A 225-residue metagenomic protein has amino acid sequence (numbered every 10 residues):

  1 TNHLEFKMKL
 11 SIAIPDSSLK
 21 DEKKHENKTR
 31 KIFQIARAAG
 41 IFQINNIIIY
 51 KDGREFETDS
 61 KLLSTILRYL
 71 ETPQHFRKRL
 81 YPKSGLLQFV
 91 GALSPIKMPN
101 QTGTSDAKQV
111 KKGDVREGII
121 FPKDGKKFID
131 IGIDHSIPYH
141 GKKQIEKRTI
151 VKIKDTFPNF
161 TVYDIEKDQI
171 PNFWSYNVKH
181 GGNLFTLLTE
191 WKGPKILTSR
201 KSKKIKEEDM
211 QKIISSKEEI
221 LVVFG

Functional and structural regions predicted by a protein language model:
T1-G225: Post-transcriptional modification and biogenesis factors for structured RNAs of the translation apparatus
